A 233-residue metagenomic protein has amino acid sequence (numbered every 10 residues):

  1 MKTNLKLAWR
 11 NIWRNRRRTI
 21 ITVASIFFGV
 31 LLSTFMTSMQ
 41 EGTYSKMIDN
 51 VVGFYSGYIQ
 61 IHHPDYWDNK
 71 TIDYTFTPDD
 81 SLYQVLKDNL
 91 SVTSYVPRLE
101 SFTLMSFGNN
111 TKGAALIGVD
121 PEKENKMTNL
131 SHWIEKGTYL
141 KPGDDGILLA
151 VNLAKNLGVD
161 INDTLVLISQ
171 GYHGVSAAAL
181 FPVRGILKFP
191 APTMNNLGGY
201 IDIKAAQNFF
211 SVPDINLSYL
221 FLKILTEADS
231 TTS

Functional and structural regions predicted by a protein language model:
M1-T34, Y44, D49, G53: N-terminal Sec/SRP start-transfer signal
T34-A115, T138-G143: Hydrophobic, regular-secondary-structure patches
F54-S56, N109-A114, D144, D160-N162 (+3 more regions): Extracytoplasmic
D68-N69, S101-M105, E122-E124, A154-N156 (+4 more regions): Short beta-strands and strand-coil junctions in structured, solvent-facing domains, enriched
A115-L157: Short beta-strand boundary microenvironments
N156-A179: Short conserved beta-strand and strand-loop elements enriched in small hydrophobics with frequent Asp/Gly
G171-S233: Mechanotransmission and gating elements of multispan inner-membrane complexes involved in transport and envelope
